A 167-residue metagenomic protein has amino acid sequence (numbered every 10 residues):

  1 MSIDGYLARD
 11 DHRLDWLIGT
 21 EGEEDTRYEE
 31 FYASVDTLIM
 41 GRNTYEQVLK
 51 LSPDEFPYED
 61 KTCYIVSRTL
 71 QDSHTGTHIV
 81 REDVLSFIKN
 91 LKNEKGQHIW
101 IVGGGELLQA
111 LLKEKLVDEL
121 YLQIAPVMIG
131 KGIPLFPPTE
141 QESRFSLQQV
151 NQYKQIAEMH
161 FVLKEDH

Functional and structural regions predicted by a protein language model:
M1-H167: Enzymes that bind and transform nitrogen-containing heteroaromatic metabolites
